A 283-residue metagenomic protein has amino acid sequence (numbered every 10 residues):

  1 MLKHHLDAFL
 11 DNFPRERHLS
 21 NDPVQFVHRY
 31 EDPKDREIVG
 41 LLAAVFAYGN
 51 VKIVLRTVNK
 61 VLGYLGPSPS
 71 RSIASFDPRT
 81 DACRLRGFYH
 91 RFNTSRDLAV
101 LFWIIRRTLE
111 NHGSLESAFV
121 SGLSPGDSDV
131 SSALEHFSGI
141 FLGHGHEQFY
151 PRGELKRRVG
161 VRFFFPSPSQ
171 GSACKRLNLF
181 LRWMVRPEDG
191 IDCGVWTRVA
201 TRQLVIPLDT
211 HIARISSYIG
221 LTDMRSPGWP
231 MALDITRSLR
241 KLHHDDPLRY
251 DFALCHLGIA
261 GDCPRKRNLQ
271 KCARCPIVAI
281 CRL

Functional and structural regions predicted by a protein language model:
M1-L283: HhH-family (HhH-GPD) DNA N-glycosylase catalytic core used in base-excision repair
